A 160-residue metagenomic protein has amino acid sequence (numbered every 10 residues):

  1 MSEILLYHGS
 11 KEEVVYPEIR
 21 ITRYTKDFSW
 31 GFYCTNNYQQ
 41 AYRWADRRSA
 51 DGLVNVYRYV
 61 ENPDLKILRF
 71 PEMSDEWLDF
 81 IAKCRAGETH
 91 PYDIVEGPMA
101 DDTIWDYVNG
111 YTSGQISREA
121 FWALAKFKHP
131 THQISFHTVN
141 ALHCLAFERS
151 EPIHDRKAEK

Functional and structural regions predicted by a protein language model:
M1-Y24: Short, extreme N-terminal leader segments that mark the start of a protein/domain
S2, V14, K26-D27, R47-K160: Conserved NAD+-utilizing ADP-ribose enzyme module
L6-H8, Y33-C34, V56-R58: Short, conserved beta-strand segments within well-ordered enzyme catalytic domains that often line or immediately flank
R23-R48: Extended catalytic/binding region for NAD+/ADP-ribose chemistry, centered on the ART fold
